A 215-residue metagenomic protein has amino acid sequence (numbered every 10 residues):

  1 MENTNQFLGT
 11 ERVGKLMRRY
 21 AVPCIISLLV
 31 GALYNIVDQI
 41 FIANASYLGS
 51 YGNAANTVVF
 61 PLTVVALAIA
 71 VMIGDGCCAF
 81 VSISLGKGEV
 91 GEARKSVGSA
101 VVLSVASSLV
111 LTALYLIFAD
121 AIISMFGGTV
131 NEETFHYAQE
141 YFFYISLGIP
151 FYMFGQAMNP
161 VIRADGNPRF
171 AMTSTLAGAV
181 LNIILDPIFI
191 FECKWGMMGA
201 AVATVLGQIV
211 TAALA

Functional and structural regions predicted by a protein language model:
M1-A21, V81-G148, E192-A215: Short alpha-helical transmembrane segments in multi-pass integral membrane proteins
G14-L33, V37, L62-I69, L147 (+1 more regions): Residue-level signal for short hydrophobic patches within transmembrane helices of multi-pass membrane transporters
C24, L28, I40, A79 (+4 more regions): Transmembrane alpha-helix boundary and packing residues in multipass membrane permease domains and related
L33-I36, N44-S50, S84-K87, A164-D165 (+1 more regions): Helix-loop interface residues and adjacent transmembrane-helix termini in multi-pass membrane transporters, primarily
I42-V64, E132-Y137, M197-M198, V202: Interfacial/gating helices of multi-pass transporter permease domains
N53-A113, Y152-A171: Small-residue-rich hydrophobic transmembrane alpha-helices
G91, V161-I184, M198, V202-V205: Alpha-helical transmembrane segments of multi-pass membrane transporters/permeases
N182-P187, A212-A215: Hydrophobic transmembrane alpha-helices of multi-pass small-molecule transporters
